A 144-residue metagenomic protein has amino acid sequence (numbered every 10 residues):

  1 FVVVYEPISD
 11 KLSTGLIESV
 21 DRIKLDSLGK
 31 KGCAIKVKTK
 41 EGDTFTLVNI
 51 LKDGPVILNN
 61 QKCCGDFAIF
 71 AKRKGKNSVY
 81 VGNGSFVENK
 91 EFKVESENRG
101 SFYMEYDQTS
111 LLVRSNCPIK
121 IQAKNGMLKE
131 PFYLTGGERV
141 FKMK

Functional and structural regions predicted by a protein language model:
E6-K144: Non-catalytic terminal regions with compositionally biased, polar/charged low complexity
